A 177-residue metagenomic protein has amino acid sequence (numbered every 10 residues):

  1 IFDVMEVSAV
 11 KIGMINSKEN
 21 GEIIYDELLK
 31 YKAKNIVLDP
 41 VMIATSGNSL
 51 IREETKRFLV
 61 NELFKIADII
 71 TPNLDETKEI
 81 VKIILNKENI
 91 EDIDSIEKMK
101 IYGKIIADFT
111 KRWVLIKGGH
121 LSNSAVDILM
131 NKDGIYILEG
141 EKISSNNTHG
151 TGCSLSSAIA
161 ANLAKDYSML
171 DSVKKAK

Functional and structural regions predicted by a protein language model:
I1-L50: Conserved N-terminal subdomain of the carbohydrate kinase-like
N16, M42, E76, H120 (+1 more regions): Active-site-proximal loop/turn and secondary-structure-junction residues that shape catalytic pockets, frequently
L29, G134, D171: Nucleotide and nucleotide-moiety/phosphate-recognizing core
G47-R52, I84, G150: Short, solvent-exposed loop/turn segments at secondary-structure boundaries
E53-I135: Conserved phosphate/ATP/ADP-binding segment of small-molecule kinases
E79, S145-M169: Short, small-residue alpha-helix embedded
K132-S144: Glycine/charged-rich beta-loop-alpha catalytic/anionic-binding loops adjacent to active sites
